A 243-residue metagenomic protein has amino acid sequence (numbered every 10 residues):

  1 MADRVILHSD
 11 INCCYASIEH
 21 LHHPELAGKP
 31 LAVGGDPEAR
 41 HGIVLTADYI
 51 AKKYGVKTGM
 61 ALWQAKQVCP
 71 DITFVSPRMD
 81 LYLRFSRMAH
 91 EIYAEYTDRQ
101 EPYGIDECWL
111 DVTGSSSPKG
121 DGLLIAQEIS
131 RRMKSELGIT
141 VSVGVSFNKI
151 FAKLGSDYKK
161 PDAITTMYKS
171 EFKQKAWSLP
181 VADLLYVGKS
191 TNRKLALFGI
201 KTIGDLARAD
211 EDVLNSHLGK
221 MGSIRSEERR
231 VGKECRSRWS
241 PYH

Functional and structural regions predicted by a protein language model:
M1-E227: Gly/Gly-Pro- and Ser/Thr-rich, intrinsically disordered tail segments characteristic of DNA damage-repair and tolerance
G232-H243: Positively charged, low-complexity/disordered segments
